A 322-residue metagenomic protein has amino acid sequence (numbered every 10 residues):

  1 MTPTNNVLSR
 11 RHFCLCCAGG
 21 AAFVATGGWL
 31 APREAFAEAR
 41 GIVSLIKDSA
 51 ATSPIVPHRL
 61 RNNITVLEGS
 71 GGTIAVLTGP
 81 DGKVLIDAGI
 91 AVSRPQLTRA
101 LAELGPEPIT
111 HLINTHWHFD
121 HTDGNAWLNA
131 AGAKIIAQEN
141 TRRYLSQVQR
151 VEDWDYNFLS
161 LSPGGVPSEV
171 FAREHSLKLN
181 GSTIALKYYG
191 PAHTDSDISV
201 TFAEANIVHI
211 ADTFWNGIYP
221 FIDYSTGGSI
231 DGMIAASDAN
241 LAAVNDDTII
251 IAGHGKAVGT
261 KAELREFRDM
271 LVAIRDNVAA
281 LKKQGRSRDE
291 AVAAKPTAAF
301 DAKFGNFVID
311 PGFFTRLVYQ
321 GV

Functional and structural regions predicted by a protein language model:
M1-H12, G19-A22: N-terminal secretory signal peptides
C14-A18, R286-V322: C-terminal regulatory/interaction regions
G28-L60, I64-L67: C-terminal segment of N-terminal export signals and the immediately downstream linker at the start of the mature
R40, R59, T141-Y189, T194-D195 (+3 more regions): Metallo-beta-lactamase
I55-L101, V200-F202, N206-D212: Conserved beta-strand hairpin/beta-sheet module of binuclear metal-dependent hydrolase folds, prominently
N63, L77, D87, H116 (+9 more regions): Divalent metal-coordination and catalytic microenvironments
P80-G82, V92-I136: Active-site metal-binding motif and surrounding structural segment of the metallo-beta-lactamase
G82-K83, I90-V92, S176, T183 (+2 more regions): Metallo-beta-lactamase
